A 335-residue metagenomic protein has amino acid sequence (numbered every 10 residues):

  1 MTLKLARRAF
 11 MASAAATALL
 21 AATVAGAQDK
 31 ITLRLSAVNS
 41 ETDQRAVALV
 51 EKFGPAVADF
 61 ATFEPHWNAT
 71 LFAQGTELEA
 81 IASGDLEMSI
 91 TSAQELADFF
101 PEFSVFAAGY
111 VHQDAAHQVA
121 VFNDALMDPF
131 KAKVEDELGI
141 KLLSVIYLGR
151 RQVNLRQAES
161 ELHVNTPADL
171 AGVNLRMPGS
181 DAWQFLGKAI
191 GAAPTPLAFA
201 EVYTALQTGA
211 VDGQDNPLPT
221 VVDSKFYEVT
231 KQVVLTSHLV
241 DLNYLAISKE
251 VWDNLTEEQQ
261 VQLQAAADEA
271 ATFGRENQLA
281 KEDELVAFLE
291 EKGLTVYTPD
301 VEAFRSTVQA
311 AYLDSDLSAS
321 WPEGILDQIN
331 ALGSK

Functional and structural regions predicted by a protein language model:
L3-L5, A12-A16, Q28-Q118, E135-D136 (+1 more regions): N-terminal secretory/targeting leader peptides
A22-V24: N-terminal signal peptide c-region/cleavage motif recognized by signal peptidases
A115-K133: A gly/proline- and charged-residue-enriched helix-loop-helix capping module
